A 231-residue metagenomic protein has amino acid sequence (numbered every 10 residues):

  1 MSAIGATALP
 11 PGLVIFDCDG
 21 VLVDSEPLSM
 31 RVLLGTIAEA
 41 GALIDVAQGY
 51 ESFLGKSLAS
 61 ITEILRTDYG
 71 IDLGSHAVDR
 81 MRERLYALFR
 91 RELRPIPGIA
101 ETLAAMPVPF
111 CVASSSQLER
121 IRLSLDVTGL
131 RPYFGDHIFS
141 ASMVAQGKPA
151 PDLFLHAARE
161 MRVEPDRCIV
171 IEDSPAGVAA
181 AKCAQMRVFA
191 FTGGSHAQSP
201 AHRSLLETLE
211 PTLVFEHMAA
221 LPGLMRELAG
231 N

Functional and structural regions predicted by a protein language model:
M1-G12, A104, Q117-N231: Asp-based, Mg2+/Mn2+-dependent phosphohydrolase catalytic module
S2-E51, D68: Active-site neighborhood of HAD-like aspartate-dependent phosphohydrolases
I4, P10, A87-V112, L118-R122: Short, acidic loop-to-helix structural element flanking the phosphoryl-transfer center in phosphate-processing enzymes
L28, F53-S57, R80, R94-G98 (+4 more regions): Short beta->alpha linker loops
M30, L34, L58-E63, V78 (+4 more regions): An amphipathic alpha-helix signature
T36-I37, S57-D72, S124, A158 (+1 more regions): Helix-loop "lid/cap" segments that line or gate small-molecule binding pockets
E39-L43, Y69-D72, G129-Y133, R162-V163: Short helix-capping segments at alpha-helix termini
L43, E63-E101: Metal-dependent phosphoesterase signature
